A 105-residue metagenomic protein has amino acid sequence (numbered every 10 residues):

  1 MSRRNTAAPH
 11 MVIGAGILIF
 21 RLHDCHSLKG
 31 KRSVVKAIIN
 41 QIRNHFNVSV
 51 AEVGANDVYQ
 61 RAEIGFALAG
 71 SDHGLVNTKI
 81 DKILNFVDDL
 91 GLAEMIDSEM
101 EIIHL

Functional and structural regions predicted by a protein language model:
R3, A8-H45, S49: N-terminal first-folded block
A7-M11, A55-D57, D89: Sterically constrained small-residue positions within well-ordered secondary structures of folded domains
I13, A51-S71, I103-H104: Short, charge-patterned binding micro-sites
G16-F20, I64-F66, S98-M100: A structural signal for short, well-ordered beta-strand segments
V34-V35, V48-V53, K79-I83, V87: Hydrophobic aliphatic residue packing
A37, E63-G65, D81: Residue-level signature of transmembrane alpha-helix interfaces in integral membrane proteins
F46-V53, E94-M100: Short beta-strand elements
A69-L105: C-terminal structural segments of small proteins and small subunits
